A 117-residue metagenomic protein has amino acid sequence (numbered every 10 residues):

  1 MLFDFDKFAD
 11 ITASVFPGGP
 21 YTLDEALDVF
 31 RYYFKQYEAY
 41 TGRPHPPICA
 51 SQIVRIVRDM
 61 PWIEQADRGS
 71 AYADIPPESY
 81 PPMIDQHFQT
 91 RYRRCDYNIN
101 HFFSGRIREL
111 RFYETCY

Functional and structural regions predicted by a protein language model:
M1-Y117: Append "and, occasionally, other polyanion-binding protein interfaces
